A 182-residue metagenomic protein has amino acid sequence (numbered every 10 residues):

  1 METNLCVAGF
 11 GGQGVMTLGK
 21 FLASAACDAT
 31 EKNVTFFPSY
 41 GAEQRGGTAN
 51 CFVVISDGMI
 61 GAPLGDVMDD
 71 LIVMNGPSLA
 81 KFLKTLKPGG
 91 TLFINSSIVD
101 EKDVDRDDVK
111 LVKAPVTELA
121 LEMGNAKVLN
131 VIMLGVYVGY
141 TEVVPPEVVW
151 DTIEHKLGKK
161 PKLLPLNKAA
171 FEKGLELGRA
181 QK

Functional and structural regions predicted by a protein language model:
M1-K182: Active-site cofactor/cluster-binding pocket
